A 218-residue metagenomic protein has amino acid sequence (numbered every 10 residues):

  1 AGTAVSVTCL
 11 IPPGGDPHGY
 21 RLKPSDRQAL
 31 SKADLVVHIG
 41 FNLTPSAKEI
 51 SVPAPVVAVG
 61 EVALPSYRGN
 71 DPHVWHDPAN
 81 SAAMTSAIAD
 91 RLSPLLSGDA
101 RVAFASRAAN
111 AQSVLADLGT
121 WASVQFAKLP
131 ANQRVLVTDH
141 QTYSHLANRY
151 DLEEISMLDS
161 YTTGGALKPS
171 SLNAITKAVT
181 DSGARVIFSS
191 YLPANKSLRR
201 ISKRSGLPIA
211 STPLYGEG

Functional and structural regions predicted by a protein language model:
A1-G218: Extracytoplasmic metal-acquisition and chelation regions
